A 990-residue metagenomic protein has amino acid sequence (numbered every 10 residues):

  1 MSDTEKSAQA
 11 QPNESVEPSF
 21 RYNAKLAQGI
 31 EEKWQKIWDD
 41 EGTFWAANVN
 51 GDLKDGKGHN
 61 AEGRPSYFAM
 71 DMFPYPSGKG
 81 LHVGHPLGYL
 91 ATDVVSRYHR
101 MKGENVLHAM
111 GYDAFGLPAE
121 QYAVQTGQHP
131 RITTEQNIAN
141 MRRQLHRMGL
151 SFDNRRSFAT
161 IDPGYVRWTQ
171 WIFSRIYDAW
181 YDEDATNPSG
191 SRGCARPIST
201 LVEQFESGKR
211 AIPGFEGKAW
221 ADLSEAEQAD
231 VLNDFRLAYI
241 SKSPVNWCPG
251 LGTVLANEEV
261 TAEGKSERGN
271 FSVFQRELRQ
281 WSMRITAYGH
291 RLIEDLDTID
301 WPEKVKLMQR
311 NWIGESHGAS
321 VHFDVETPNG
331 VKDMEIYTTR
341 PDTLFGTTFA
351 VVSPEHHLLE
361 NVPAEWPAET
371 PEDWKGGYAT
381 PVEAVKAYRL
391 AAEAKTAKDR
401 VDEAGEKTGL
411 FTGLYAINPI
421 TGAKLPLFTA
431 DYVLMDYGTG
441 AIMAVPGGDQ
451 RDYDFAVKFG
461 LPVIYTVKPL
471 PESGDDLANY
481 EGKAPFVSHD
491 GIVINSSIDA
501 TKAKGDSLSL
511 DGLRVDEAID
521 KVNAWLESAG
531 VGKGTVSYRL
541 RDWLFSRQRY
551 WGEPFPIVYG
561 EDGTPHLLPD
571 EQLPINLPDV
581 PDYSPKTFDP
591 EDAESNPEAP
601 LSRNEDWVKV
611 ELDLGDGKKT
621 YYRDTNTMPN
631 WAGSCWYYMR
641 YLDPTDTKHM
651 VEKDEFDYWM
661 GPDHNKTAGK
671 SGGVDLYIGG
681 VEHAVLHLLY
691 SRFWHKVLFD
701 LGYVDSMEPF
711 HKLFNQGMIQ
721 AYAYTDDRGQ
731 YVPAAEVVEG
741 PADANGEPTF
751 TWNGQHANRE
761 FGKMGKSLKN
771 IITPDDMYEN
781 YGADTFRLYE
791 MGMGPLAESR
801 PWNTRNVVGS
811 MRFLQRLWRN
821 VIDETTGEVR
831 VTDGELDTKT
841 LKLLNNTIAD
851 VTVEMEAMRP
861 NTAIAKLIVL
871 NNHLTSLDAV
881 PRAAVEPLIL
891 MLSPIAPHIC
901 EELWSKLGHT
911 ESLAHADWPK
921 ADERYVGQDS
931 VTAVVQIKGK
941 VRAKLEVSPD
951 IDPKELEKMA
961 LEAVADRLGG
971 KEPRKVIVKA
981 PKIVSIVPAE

Functional and structural regions predicted by a protein language model:
M1-E62, P371, P462-S473, E481-A484 (+10 more regions): Basic, alpha-helical terminal appendages of large translation-related enzymes
S2-A27, E32-K33, I37-E41, W45 (+10 more regions): Residue patterns forming the tRNA-binding/recognition surfaces of aminoacyl-tRNA synthetases and related DALR
S2-Q11, S15-M70, R100-A109, T133-A139 (+3 more regions): Conserved oxyanion/phosphate-binding beta-strand-loop segments in alpha/beta enzyme cores
D52-T134, F158-T169, I336-T339, N418-F455 (+1 more regions): N-terminal catalytic cores of NTP/NDP-binding nucleotidyl/phosphoryl-transfer enzymes
T92-D93, N105, E360-L470, D475 (+1 more regions): Catalytic alpha/beta core of large soluble enzyme barrels
D113, D184-S191, D234, Y239-N246 (+5 more regions): Helix-rich, typically C-terminal accessory recognition domains appended to large enzymatic cores
L150, L414-I420, K424-Y437, T466 (+1 more regions): Alpha-helical recognition segments enriched in aromatics with Gly/Pro capping that present substrate-recognition
S282-S316, H357-L410, L573-D606, L888-D917: Amphipathic alpha-helical
